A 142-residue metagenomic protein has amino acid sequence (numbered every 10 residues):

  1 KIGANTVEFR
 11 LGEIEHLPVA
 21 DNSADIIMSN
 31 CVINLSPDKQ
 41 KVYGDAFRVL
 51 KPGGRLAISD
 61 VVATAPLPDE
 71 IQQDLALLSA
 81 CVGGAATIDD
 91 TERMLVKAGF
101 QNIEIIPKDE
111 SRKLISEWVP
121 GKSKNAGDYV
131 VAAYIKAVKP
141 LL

Functional and structural regions predicted by a protein language model:
K1-V7: Short, conserved SAM-binding/catalytic segment of Class I S-adenosyl-L-methionine-dependent methyltransferases
G3, L35-P37, L50-P52: Helix-to-beta-strand junctions that scaffold the AdoMet/dcAdoMet cofactor pocket in Class I SAM-dependent enzymes
N5, E15-I26: A short acidic, Gly/Pro-enriched loop at the edge of an enzyme's catalytic core that lines a small-molecule cofactor
I14, D25-D38: A short SAM/SAH-binding and catalytic strip from SAM-dependent methyltransferases
C31, D45-F47, L95: Class I S-adenosylmethionine-dependent transferase superfamily signal
Q40-R55: A short glycine-rich, Lys/Arg-flanked "PGG" loop and its adjoining helix->strand segment in the class I
V62-V82: Short, glycine-/aromatic-enriched active-site segment of Class I SAM-dependent methyltransferases
M94-L142: C-terminal lobe and adjacent flexible extensions of AdoMet/dcAdoMet transferase-like proteins
